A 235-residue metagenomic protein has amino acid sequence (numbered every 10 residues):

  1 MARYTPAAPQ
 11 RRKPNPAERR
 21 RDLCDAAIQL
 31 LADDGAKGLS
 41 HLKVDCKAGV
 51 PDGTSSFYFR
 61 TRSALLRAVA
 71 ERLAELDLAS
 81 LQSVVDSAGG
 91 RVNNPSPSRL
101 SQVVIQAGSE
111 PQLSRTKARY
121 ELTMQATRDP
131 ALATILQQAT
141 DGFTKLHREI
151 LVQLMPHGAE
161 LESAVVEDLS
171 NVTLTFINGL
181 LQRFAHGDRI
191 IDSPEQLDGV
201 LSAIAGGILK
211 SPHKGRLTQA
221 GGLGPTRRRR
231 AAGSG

Functional and structural regions predicted by a protein language model:
M1-E18, Q29, P212-G235: N-terminal intrinsically disordered/low-complexity leader segments
A8, L31-D34, P51-T54, S96 (+4 more regions): Anionic, Ser/Thr-rich low-complexity intrinsically disordered regions
D22, A26-A68: Helix-turn-helix
F59, E121-R128: Short helix-capping/turn signature of helix-turn-helix
A68, A79-T116, V166-T173: Hydrophobic alpha-helical connector segments
E71-D77: Short, basic, alpha-helical segments at the C-terminal edge of helix-turn-helix-like DNA-binding modules
A79, S83-V84, S109-Y120, P130-P156 (+2 more regions): Amphipathic alpha-helical packing segments from all-alpha helical-bundle domains
L132-Q137, L154-R229, G235: Hydrophobic/aromatic-rich alpha-helical bundle segments in the mid-to-C-terminal region
